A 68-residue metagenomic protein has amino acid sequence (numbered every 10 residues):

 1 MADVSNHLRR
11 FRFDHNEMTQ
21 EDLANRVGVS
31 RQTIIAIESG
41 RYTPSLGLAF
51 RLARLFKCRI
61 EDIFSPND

Functional and structural regions predicted by a protein language model:
A2, F64-D68: Short, charged recognition helix plus adjacent turn of helix-turn-helix-like nucleic-acid-binding domains
H7-R26: Short basic helix-loop element that most often maps to the first helix and adjoining turn of HTH DNA-binding modules
R12, E38, F56: DNA major-groove recognition helix of helix-turn-helix
D22, T33, D62: Residues in the helix-turn-helix
V29-Y42: Recognition helix of helix-turn-helix/homeodomain-like DNA-binding domains that insert into the DNA major groove
G47-D62: DNA major-groove recognition helix of helix-turn-helix/homeodomain DNA-binding modules
